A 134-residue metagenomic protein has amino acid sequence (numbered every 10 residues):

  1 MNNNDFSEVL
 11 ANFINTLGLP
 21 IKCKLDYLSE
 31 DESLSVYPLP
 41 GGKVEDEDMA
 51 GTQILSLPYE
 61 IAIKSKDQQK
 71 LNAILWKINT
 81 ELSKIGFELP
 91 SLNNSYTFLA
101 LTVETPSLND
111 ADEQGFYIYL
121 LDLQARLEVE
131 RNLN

Functional and structural regions predicted by a protein language model:
M1-L28, P40-N134: Charged, amphipathic alpha-helical segments and their flanking helix caps
D31-S35: Ser/Thr-rich, low-complexity intrinsically disordered terminal regions
